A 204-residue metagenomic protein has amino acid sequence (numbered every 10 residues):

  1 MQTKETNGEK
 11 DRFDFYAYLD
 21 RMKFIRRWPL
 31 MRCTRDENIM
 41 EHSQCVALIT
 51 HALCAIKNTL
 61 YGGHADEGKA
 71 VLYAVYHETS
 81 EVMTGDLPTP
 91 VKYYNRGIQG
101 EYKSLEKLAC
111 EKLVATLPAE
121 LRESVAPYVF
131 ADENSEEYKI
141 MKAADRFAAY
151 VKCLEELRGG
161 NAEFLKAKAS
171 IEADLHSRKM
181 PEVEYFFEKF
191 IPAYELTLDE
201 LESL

Functional and structural regions predicted by a protein language model:
M1-L204: Alpha-helical, largely C-terminal catalytic domains that coordinate divalent metal ions via clustered Asp/Glu/His
